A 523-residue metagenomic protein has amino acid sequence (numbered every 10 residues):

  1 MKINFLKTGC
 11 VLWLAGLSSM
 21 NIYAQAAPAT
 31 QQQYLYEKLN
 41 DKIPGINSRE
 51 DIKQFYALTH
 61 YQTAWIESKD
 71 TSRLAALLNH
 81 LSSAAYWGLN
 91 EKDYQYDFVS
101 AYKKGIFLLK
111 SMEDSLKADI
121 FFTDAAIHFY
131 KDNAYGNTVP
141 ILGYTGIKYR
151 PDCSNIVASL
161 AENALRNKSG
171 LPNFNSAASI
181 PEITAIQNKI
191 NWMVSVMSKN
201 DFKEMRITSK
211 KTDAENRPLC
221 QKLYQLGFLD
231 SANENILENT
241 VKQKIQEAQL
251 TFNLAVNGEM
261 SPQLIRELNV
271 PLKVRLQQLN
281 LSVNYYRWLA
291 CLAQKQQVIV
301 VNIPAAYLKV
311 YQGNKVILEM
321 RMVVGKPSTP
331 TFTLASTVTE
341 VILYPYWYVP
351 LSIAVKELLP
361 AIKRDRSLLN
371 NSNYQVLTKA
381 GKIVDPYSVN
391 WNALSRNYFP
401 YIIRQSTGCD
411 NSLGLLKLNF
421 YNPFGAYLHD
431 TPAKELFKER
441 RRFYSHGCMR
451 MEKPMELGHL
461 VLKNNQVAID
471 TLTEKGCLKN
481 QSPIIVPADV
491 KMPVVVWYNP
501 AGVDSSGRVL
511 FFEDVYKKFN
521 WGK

Functional and structural regions predicted by a protein language model:
M1-A29: Bacterial Sec-dependent N-terminal signal peptides
K2, Q25-L58, I127, I147 (+1 more regions): Well-ordered beta-sheet/strand-loop patches within structured domains
S18, D132-V139, K199, W347: Intrinsically disordered or highly flexible coil/loop and linker segments, enriched in small and charged/polar residues
A26-C153: Cationic-aromatic interfacial patches
N137-V139, C153-N173, K244: A sensor for short, sequence-defined functional sites
